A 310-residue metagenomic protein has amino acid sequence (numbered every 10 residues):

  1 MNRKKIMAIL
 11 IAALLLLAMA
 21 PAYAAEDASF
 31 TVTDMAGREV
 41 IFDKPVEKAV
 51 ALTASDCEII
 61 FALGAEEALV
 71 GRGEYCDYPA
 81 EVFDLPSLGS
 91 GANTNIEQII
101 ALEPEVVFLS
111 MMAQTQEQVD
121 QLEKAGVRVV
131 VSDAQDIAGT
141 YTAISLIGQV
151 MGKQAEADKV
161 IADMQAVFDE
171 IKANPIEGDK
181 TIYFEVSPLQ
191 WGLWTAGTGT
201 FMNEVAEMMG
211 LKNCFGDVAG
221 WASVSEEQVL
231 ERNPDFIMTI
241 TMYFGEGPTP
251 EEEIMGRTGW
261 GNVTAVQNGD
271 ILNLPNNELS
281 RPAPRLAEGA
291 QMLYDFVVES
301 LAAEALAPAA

Functional and structural regions predicted by a protein language model:
R3-M7, I11, A20-S55, Q154-F184 (+2 more regions): Bacterial Sec-exported substrate-binding components of ABC uptake systems
A25-E26, T94, G139-T142, Q149 (+4 more regions): Structured C-terminal subdomain patch of bacterial secreted/periplasmic proteins
M35-G37, P86-E97, V218-E226: Short helix-initiation/N-cap motifs at beta->coil->alpha
E47-L102, V106-M112: A short, structured surface patch at a secondary-structure boundary
T53, M111-M112, V186, V218-W221 (+2 more regions): Short secondary-structure boundary segments
E74-E81, A113-L146, V150: Flexible loop/hinge segments that line or gate small-molecule binding clefts
Y75-Y78, W194-W221: Alpha-helical, coiled-coil/dimerization segments enriched in small aliphatic residues
T115-E117, D133-L146, D179-F201, E246-P248: Extracytoplasmic ligand-binding site segments that recognize negatively charged/polar headgroups
